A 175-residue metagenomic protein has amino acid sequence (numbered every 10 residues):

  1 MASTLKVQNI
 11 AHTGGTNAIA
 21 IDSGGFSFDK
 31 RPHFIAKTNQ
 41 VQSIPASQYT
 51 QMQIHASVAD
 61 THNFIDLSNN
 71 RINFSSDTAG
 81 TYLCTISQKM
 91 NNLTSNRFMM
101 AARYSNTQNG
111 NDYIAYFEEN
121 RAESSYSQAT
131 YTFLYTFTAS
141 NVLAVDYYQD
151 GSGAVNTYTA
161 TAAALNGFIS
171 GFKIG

Functional and structural regions predicted by a protein language model:
M1-T16, I174-G175: Short, intrinsically disordered N-terminal pre-domain segments
A2, I10, A79, T107-G110 (+1 more regions): Exposed regions on extracellular, virion, or secretory-pathway luminal proteins
G15-N96, Y104, F117-E118, S124 (+2 more regions): Terminal (often C-terminal
S68, Y104, N109-T138: Glycine-rich strand-loop-strand elements at beta-sheet edges
G80-M90, Q128-Y131, N141-Q149: Extracellular beta-strand-rich recognition modules
F98, A129-Y131, G167: Hydrophobic core residues within well-ordered beta-strands of beta-rich domains
M99-R103, A144: Beta-strand signatures of extracellular beta-sandwich domains
